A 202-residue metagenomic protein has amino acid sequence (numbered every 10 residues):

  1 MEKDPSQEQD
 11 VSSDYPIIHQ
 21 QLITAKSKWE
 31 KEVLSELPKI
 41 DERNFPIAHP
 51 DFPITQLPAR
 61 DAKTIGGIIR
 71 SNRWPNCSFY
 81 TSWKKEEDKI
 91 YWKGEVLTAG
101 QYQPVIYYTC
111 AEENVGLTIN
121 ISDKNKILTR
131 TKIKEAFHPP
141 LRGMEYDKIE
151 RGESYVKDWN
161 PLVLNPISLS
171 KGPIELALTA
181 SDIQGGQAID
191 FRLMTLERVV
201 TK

Functional and structural regions predicted by a protein language model:
M1: Extracellular, beta-strand-rich glycan-interacting domains
D4-D14, H19-K202: Extracytoplasmic
